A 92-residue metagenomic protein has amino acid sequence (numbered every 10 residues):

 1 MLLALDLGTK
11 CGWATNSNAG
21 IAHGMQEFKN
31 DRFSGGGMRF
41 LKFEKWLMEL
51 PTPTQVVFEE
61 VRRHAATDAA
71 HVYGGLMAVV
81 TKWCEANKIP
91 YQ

Functional and structural regions predicted by a protein language model:
M1-Q92: Phosphate- and other anionic-substrate recognition elements at nucleic-acid/protein interfaces
